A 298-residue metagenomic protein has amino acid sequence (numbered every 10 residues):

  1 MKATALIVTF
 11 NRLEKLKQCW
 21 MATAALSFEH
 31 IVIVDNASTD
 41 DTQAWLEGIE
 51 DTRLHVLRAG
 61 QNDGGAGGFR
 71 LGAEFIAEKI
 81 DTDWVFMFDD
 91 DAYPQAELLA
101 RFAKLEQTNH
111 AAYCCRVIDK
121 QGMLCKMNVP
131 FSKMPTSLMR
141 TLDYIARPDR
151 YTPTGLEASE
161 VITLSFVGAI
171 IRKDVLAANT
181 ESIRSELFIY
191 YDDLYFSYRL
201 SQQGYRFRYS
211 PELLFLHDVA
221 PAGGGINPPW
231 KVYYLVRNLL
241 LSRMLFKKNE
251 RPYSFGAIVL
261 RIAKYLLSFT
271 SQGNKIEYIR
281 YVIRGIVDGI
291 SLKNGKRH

Functional and structural regions predicted by a protein language model:
N11-A25: Short, well-formed alpha-helical segments that are part of the catalytic scaffolds of diverse glycosyltransferases
D35-A44, Q61, A92-Y93: A conserved acidic beta->alpha catalytic loop
A59-K79: Glycine-rich, basic loop-to-helix element that forms the pyrophosphate-binding segment of sugar-nucleotide handling
D81-D91: Short beta-strand-to-loop acidic/aromatic patch adjacent to the donor-nucleotide binding site
E97-N128: Conserved donor NDP-sugar-binding/catalytic core segment of glycosyltransferases
K133-I162: Short, flexible, basic/aromatic active-site loop/helix in glycosyltransferases
S159, Q203-R284, D288-S291: Active-site-adjacent helix/loop segment of glycosyltransferases that harbors family-specific signature motifs
T163-L164, G168-S182, E186-L213: A short, conserved alpha-helix in the catalytic core of glycosyltransferases
